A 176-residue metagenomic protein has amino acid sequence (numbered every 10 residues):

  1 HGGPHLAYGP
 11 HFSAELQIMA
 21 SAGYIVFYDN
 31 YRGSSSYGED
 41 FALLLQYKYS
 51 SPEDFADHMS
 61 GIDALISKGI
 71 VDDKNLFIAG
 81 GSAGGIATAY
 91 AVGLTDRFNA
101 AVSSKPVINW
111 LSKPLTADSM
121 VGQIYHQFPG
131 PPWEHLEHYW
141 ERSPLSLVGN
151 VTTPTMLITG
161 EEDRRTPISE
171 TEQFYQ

Functional and structural regions predicted by a protein language model:
H1-L6, S82: Active-site glycine-rich loops that stabilize anionic/oxyanionic intermediates across multiple enzyme folds
H5, G23-Y24: Hydrophobic helix-coil surface modules that form long, contiguous segments used for peptide/substrate interaction
H5-Y8, R165: A generic structural signal for short coil/turn motifs at secondary-structure boundaries
F12-A22, Y28-Q176: Active-site-proximal cap/loop segments of hydrolase catalytic domains
